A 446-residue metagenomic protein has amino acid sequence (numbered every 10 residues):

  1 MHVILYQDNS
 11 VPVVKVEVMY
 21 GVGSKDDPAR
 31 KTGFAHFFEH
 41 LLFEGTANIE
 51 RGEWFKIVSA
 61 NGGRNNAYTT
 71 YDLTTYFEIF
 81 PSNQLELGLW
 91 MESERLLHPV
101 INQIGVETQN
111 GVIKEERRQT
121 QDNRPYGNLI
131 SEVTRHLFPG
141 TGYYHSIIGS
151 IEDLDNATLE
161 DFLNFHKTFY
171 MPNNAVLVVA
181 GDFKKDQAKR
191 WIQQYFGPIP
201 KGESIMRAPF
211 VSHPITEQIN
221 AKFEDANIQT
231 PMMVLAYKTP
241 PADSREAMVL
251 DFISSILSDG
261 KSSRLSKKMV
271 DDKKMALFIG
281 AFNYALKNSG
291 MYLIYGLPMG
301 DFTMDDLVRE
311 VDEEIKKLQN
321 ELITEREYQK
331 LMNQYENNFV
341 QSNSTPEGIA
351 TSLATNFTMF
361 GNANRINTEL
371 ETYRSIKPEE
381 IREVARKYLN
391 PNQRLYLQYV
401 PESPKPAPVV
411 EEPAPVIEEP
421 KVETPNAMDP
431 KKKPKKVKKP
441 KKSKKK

Functional and structural regions predicted by a protein language model:
M1-V3, K184-E224, K267, T368-K446: Proteolytic maturation boundary segments
Y6, V11-D27, G33-F37, R51-R95 (+10 more regions): M16 family metallopeptidases and their MPP-like homologs
T32-T46: Active-site SXXK
E44-N48, L96-I104, I323-T324: Short, polar/flexible loop-turn hinges at active-site or ligand-entry regions and domain interfaces
E53, H98-E107, A157: Peptidyl-prolyl cis-trans isomerase
N110, L159, L163-Y195, Q393: Non-catalytic, conformational "gating/processing" segments within enzyme and secreted inhibitor domains
R118, R135, S204-S262, Y295: His/Glu-based metal-binding/catalytic segments typifying zinc-dependent metallopeptidases
